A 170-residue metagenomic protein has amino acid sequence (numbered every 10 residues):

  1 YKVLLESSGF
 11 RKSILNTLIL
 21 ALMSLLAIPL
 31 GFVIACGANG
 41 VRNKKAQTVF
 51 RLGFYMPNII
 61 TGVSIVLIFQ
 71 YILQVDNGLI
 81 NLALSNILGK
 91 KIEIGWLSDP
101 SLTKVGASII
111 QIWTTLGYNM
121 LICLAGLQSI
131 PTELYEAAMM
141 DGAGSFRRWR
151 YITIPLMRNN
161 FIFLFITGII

Functional and structural regions predicted by a protein language model:
Y1-I170: A structural signal for multi-pass alpha-helical bundles of membrane permease subunits that mediate small-molecule
